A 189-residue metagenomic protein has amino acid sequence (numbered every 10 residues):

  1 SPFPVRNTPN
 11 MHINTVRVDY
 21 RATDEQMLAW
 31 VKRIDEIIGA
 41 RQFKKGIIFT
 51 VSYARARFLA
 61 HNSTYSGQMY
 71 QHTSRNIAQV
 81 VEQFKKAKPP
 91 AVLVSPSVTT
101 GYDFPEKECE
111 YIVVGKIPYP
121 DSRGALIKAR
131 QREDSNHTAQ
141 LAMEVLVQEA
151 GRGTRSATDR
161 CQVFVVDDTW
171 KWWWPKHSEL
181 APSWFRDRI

Functional and structural regions predicted by a protein language model:
S1-P9: Conserved P-loop NTPase catalytic core
P2-F3, N14-A22, R75-W173: Conserved RecA-like P-loop NTPase helicase motor core
H12-V51: Conserved interdomain hinge at the start of the Helicase C-terminal
L28-D35, R57, H61, A78 (+2 more regions): Feature representing long, continuous alpha-helical segments
A40-I47, R55, Y65, F104-K107 (+1 more regions): Intrinsically disordered or highly flexible coil/loop and linker segments, enriched in small and charged/polar residues
G46-A78: Conserved helicase motor "Helicase C" RecA-like lobe of SF1/SF2 P-loop NTPases
A56-N62, Y102-K107, W174-H177: A short acidic (Asp/Glu
W172-I189: Short, low-complexity, polybasic intrinsically disordered segments
